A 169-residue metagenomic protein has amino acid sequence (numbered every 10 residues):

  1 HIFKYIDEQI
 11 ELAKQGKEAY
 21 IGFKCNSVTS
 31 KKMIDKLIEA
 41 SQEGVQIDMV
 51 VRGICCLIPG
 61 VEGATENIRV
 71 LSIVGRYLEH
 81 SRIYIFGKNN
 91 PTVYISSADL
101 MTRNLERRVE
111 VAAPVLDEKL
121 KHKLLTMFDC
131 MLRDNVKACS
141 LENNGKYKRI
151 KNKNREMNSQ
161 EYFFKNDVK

Functional and structural regions predicted by a protein language model:
H1-K169: PLD/PLD-like phosphodiesterase catalytic module centered on the HKD motif
